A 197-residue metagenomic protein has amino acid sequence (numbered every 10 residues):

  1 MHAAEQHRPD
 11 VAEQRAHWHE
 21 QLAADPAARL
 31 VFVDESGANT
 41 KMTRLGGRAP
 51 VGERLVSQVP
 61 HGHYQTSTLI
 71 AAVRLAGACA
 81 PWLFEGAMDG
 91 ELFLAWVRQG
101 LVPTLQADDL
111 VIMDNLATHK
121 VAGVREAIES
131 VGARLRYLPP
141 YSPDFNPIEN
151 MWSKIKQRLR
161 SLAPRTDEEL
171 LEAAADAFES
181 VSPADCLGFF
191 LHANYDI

Functional and structural regions predicted by a protein language model:
M1-I197: Short functional hotspots at interaction and active-site rims
